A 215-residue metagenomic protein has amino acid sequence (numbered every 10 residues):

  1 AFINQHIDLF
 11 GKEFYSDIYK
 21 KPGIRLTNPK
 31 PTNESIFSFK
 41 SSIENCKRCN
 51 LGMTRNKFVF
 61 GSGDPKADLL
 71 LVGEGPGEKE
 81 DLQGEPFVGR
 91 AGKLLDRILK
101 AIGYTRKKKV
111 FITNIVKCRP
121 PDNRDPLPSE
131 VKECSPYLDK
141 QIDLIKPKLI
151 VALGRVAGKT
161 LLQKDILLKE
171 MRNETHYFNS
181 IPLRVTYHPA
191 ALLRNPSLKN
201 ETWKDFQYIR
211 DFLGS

Functional and structural regions predicted by a protein language model:
F2: Conserved nucleotidyltransferase catalytic core and NTase-mimicking acidic/glycine-rich helix/loop elements in nucleic
Q5, F10-S215: A polyanion-binding, active-site-adjacent surface
